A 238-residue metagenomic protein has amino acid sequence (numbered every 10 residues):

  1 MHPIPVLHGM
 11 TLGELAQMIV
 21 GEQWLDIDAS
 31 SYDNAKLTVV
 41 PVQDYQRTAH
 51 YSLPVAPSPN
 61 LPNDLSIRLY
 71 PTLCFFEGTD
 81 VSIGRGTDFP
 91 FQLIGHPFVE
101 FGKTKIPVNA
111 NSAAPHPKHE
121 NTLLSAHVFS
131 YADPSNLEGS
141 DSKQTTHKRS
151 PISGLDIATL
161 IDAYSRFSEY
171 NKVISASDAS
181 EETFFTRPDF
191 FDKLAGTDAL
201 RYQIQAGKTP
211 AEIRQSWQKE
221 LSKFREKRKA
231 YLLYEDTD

Functional and structural regions predicted by a protein language model:
M1-V40: Conserved, well-structured core segments that form the ligand-binding/active-site neighborhood of functional domains
G9, G13, L194, Q218: Electropositive phosphate-/nucleotide-binding environments in soluble metabolic enzymes
M18-D26, F167, Q203, G207 (+1 more regions): Change "in soluble alpha/beta enzymes" to "in soluble alpha/beta proteins
S30-Y32, I213, Y234-E235: Surface-exposed patches in mature extracellular/periplasmic domains of secreted proteins
Y32-T38, V42-T122: Glycine-rich, aromatic-lined ligand/substrate-binding cores of catalytic and carbohydrate-binding domains
F89-W217: Conserved functional hotspot residues or short segments at active or partner-binding sites across diverse domains
Q218, S222-L232, D236: Flexible, low-complexity junctional segments that flank or bridge functional domains
